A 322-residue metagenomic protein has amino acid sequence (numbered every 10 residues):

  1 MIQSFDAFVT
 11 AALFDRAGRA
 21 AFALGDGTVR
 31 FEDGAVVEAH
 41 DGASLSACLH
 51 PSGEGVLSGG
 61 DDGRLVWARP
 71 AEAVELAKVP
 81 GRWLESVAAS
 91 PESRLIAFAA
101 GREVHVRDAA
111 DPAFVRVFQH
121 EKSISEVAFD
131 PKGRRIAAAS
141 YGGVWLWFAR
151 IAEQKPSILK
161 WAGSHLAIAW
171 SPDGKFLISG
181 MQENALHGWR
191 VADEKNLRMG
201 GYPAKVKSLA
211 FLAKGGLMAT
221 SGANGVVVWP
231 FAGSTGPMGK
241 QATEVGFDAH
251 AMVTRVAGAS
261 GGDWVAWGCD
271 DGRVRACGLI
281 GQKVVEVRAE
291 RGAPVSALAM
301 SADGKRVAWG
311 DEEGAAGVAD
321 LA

Functional and structural regions predicted by a protein language model:
M1-A322: WD40-repeat beta-propeller superdomains and closely related acidic/aromatic-rich repeat-like regions
